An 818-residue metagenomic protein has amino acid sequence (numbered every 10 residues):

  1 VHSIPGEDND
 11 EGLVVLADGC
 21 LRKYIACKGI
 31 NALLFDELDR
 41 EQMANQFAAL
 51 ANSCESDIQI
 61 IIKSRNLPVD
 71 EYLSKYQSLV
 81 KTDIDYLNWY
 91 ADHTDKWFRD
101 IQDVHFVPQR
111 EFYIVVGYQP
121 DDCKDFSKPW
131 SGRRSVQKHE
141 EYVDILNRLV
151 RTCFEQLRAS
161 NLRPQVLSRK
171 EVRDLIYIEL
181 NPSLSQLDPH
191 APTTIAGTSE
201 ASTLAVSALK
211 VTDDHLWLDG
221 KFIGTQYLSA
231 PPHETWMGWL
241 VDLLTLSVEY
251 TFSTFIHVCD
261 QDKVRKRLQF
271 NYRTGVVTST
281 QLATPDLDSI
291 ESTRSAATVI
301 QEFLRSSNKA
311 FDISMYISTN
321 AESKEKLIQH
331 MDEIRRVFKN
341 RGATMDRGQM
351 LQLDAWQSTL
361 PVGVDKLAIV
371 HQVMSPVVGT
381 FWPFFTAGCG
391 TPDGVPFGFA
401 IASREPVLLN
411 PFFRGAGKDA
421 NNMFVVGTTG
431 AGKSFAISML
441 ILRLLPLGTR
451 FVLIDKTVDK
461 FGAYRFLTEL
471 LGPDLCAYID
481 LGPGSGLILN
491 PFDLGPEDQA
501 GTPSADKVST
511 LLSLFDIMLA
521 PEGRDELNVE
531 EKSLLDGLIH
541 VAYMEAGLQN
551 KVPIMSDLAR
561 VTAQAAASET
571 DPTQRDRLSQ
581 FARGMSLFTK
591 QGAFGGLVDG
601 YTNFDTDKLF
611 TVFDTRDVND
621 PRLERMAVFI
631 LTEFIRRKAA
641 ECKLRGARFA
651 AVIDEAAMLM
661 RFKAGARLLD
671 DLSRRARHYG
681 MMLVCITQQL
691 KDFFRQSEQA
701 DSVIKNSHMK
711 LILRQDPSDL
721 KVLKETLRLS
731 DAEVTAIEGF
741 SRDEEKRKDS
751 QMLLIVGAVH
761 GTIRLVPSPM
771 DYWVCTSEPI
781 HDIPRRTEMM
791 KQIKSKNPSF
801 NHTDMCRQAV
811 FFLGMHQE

Functional and structural regions predicted by a protein language model:
V1-F384: Extended, folded cores of ATP/NTP-driven motor/assembly subunits in large transport and secretion machines
G12-L13, K23-N31, E37-S56, I61-S64 (+14 more regions): P-loop NTPase motor domains
H93-K96, I101-H105, D121, T152-E155 (+2 more regions): P-loop NTPase motor core of the ASCE superfamily
V425: Hydrophobic anchor at the beta1->P-loop junction of P-loop NTPases
G430: Walker A (P-loop) phosphate-binding loop of P-loop NTPases
K433: Conserved lysine of the Walker
A436: Hydrophobic positions on the alpha1 helix immediately C-terminal to the Walker A/P-loop
L442-V452, L471-D474: Post-Walker A helix-loop "phosphate-sensing" segment adjacent to the P-loop in P-loop NTPases
